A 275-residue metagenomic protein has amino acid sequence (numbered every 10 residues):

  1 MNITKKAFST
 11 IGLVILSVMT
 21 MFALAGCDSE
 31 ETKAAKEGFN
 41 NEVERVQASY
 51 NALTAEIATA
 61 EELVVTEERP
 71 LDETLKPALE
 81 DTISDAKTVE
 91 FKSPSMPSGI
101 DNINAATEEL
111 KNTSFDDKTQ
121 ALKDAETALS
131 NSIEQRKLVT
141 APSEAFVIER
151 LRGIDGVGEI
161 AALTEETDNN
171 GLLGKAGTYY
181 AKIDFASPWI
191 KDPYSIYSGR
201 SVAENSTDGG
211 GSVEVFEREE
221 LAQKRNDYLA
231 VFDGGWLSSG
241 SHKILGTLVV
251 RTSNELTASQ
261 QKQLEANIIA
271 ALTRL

Functional and structural regions predicted by a protein language model:
N2-L13, G26-A141: Amphipathic alpha-helical assembly segments used for oligomerization, scaffolding, or translocation
M21-L24: Bacterial Sec-type N-terminal signal peptides, specifically the leucine/valine-rich hydrophobic h-region
E44, N51, P77, S84 (+6 more regions): Solvent-exposed, polar/charged alpha-helical surfaces in well-ordered, non-transmembrane soluble domains, broadly
V65, S84-P94, T127, E134 (+4 more regions): Sec-exported extracytoplasmic/periplasmic mature domains
R69-P70, E134-L138, G210-V215, V249-T257: Second-shell loop/turn segments in exported
A86, G153-G235: Short, solvent-exposed recognition patches
T127-I190, K262-L275: N-terminal "mature-domain start" segment
E204, N226-L275: A short, solvent-exposed beta-edge/loop patch
